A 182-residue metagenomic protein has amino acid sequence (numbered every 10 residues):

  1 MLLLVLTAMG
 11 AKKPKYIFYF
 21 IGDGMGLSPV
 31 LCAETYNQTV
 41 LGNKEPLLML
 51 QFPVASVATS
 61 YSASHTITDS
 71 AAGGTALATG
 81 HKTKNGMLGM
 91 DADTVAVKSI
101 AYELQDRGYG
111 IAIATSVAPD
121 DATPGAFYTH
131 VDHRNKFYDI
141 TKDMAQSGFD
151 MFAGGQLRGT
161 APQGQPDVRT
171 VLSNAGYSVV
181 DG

Functional and structural regions predicted by a protein language model:
M1-L3: Sec-dependent signal peptide recognition, specifically the positively charged N-region followed immediately by
V5-K13: Bacterial Sec-dependent signal peptides at the C-terminal "C-region" and cleavage site
K12-G182: N-terminal catalytic scaffold of extracellular/periplasmic and nuclease hydrolases that process anionic headgroups
